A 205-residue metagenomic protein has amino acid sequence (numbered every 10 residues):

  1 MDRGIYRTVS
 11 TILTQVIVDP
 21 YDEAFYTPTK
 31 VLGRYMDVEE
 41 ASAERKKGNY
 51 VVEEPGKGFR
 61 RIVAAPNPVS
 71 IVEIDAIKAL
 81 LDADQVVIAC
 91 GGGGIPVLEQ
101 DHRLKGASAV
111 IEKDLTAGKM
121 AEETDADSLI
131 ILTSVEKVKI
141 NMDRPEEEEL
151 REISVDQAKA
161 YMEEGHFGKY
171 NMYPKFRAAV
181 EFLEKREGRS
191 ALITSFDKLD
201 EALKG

Functional and structural regions predicted by a protein language model:
M1-G205: C-terminal catalytic "cap/lid" subdomain
